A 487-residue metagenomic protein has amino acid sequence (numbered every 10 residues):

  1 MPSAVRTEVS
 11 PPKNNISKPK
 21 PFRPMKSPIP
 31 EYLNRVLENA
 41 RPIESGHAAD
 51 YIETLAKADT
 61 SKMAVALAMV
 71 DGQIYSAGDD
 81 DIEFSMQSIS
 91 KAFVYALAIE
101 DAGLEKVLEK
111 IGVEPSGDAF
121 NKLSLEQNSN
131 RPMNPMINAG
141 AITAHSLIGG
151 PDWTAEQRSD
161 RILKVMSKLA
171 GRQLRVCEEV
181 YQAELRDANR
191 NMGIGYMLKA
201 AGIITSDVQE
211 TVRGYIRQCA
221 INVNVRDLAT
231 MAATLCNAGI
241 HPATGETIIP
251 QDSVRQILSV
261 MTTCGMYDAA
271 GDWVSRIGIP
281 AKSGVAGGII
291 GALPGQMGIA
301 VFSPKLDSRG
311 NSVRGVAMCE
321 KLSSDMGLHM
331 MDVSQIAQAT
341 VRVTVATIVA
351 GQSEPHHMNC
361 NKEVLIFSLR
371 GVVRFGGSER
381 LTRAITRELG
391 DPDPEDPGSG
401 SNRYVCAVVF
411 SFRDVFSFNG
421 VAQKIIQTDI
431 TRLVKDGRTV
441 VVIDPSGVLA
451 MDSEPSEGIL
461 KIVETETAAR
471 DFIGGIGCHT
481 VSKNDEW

Functional and structural regions predicted by a protein language model:
M1-P21: N-terminal amphipathic/basic-hydrophobic helices that include classical n-h-c signal peptides and signal-anchor
F22-S45, A98-Q218, R226, T234: Active-site-adjacent helix/loop patches that line small-molecule binding or acyl-intermediate pockets
R41-A77, G288-G291: A short, well-structured edge-of-sheet supersecondary motif
D71-G72, S85-L108, M231, I299: Active-site SXXK
A238-A270, V274-G351, N359-E363: Structured C-terminal helix/loop/strand segments within mature extracytoplasmic catalytic/sensor domains
E363-R370: Short, aliphatic-rich beta-strand segments
V372-V463, D471: Amphipathic alpha-helical interaction surfaces in cytosolic regulatory modules
A468-W487: A charged, well-structured terminal subsegment
